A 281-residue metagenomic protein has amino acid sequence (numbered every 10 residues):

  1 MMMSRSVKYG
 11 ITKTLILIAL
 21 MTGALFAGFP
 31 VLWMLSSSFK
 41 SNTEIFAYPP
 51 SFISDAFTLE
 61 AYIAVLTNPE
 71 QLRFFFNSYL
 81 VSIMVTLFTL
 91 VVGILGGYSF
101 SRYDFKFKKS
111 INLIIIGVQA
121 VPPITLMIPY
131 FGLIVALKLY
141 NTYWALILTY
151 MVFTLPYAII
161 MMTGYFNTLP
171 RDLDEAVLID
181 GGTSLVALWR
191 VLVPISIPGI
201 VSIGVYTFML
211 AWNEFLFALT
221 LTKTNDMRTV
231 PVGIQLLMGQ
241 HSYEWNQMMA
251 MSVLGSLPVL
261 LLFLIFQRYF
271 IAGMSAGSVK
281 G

Functional and structural regions predicted by a protein language model:
M1-M2: Residue-level detector of intrinsically disordered terminal segments
R5-G281: A structural signal for multi-pass alpha-helical bundles of membrane permease subunits that mediate small-molecule
